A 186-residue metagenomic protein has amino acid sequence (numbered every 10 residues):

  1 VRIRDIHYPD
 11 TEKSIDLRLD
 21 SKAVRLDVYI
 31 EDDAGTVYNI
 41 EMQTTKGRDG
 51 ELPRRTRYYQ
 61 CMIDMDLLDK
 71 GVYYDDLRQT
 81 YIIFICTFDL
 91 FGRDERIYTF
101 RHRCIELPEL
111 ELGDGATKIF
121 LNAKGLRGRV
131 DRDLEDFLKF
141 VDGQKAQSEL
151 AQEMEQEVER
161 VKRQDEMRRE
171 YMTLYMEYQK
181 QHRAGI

Functional and structural regions predicted by a protein language model:
V1-A184: Elongated, amphipathic alpha-helical interaction scaffolds
